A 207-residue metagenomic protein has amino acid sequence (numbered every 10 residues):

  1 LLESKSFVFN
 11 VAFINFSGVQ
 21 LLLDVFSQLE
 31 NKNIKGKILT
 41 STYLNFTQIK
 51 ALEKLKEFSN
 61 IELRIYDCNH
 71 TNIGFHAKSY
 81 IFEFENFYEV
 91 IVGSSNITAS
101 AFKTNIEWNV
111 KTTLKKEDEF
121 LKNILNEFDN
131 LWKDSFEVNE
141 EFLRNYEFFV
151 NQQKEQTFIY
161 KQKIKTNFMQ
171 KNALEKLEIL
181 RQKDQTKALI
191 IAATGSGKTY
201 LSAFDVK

Functional and structural regions predicted by a protein language model:
L1-E175: PLD/PLD-like phosphodiesterase catalytic module centered on the HKD motif
S135, R181-D184: A general structural signal marking secondary-structure boundaries and capping sites
L174, E178-I179, V206-K207: Generic structural signal for well-ordered alpha-helical scaffold segments
K183-D205: Walker A/P-loop
